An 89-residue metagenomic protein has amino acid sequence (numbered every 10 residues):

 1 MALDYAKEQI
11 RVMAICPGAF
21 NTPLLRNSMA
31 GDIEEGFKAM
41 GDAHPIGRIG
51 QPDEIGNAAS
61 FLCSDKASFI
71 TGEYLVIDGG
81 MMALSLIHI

Functional and structural regions predicted by a protein language model:
L3-K7, F20, G50, C63: A short hydrophobic alpha-helix cap/turn motif
A6, R11, I70-G72: Short, small/polar-rich loop/turn modules that mediate ligand/substrate recognition or access, typified
K7, A19-A43, L84-I87: A glycine/serine/threonine-rich, flexible loop-to-helix segment that serves as the NAD(P) cofactor-binding "lid"
R11-P17, N21, C63, V76-D78: Conserved SDR Rossmann-fold cofactor-binding beta-strand/turn motif
H44-I55, K66: A conserved structural motif in NAD(P)-dependent oxidoreductases
S60, T71-I87: Short C-terminal tail/terminal secondary-structure segment of NAD(P)H-dependent dehydrogenase/reductase domains
